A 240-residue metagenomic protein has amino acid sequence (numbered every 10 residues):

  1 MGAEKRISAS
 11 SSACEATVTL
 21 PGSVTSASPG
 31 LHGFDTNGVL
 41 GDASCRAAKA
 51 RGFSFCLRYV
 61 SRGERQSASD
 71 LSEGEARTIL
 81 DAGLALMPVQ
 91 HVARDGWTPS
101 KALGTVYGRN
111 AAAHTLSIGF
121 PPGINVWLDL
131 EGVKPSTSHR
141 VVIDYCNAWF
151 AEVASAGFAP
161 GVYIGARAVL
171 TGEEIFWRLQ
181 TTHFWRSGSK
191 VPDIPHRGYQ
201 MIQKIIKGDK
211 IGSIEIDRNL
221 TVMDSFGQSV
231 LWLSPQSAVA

Functional and structural regions predicted by a protein language model:
G2, R6-L40, C45, A50 (+1 more regions): Functionally critical loop-and-helix segments that line ligand-binding/catalytic clefts of soluble enzyme domains
S26-R51, R58-Y145: Substrate-binding cleft of extracellular glycoside hydrolase catalytic domains
S54-Y59, H183-W185: Short hydrophobic/aromatic-enriched beta-strand-loop microsegments
H139-F158: Long, well-ordered alpha-helical scaffolding segments within enzyme catalytic domains, especially pronounced
R140-V142, T171-R178: Distinct, well-ordered alpha-helical segments
A154-T171: Aromatic-lined carbohydrate-recognition surfaces of secreted/lumenal glycan-active proteins
